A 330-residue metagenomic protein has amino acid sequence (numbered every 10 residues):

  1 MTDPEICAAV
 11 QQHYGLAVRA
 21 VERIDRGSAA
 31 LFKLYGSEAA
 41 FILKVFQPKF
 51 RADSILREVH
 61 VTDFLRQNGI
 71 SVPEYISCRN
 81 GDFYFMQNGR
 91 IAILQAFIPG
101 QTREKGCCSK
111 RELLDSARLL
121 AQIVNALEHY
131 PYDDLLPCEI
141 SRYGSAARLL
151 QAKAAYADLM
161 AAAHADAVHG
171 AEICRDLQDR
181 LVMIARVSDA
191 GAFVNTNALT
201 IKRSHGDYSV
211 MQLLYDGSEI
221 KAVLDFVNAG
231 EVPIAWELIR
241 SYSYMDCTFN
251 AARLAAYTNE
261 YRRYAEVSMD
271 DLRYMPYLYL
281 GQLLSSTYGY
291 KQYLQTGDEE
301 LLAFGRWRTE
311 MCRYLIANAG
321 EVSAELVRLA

Functional and structural regions predicted by a protein language model:
H13-Y35: ATP-binding glycine-rich phosphate-binding loop
A29-Y35, L43, A185-W236: Active-site acidic catalytic loop and adjacent metal/ATP-binding pocket of ATP-dependent phosphoryl transfer enzymes
A39-L135: ATP-binding pocket architecture of kinase catalytic cores
A92-G106, L159, L283-E299: A glycine-centered beta->alpha junction motif in the catalytic cores of kinase/phosphotransferase enzymes
K110-C174: A cross-family kinase active-site recognition segment
Y132, A154-G206, A324-R328: An alpha-helical support segment within catalytic cores of ATP-dependent transferases
A235-E266, L280-E300: Active-site activation/catalytic loop segments of kinase-like enzymes and analogous catalytic loops in related
S286-A330: ATP/Mg2+ or Mg2+-diphosphate-binding catalytic cores that bind nucleotide phosphates or diphosphates via glycine-rich
